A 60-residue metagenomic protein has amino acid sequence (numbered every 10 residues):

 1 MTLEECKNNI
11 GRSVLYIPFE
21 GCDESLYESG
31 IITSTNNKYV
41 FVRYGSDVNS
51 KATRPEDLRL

Functional and structural regions predicted by a protein language model:
L3, S13-D57: Basic/aromatic-rich interaction segments and small domains that mediate binding to polyanionic partners
N8-G11: A glycine-biased structural micro-motif
